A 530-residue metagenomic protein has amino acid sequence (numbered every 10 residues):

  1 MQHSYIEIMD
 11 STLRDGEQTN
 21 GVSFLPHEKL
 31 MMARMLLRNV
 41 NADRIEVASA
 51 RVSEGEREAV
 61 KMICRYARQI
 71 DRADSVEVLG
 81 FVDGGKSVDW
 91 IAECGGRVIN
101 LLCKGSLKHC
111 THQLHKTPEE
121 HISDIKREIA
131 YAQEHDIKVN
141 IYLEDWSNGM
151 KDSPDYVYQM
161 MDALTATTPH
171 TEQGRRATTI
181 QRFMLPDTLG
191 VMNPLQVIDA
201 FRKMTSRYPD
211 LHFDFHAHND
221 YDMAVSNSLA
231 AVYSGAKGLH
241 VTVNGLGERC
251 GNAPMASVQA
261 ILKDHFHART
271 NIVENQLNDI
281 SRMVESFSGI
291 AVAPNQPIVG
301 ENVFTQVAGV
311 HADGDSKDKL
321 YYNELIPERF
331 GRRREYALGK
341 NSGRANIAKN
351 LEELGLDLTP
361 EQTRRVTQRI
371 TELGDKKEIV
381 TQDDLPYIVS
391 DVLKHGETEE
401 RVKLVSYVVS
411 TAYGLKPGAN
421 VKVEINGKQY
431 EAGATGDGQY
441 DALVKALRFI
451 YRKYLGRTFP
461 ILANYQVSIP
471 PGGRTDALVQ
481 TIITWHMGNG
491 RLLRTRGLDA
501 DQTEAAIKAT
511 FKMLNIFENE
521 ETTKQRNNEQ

Functional and structural regions predicted by a protein language model:
H3-I8, R14-R44, R65-Y66, I70-D71 (+2 more regions): Alpha/beta enzyme core
Y5-T12, F266-G433, G473-L478: A mid-to-C-terminal "edge-of-domain" accessory segment
Q18-T19, S23, E28-M32, L37 (+2 more regions): Non-catalytic terminal/interface segments that mediate subunit docking, oligomerization, and allosteric communication
N39, Y66-I70, L102, E128-Y131 (+12 more regions): Change "in soluble alpha/beta enzymes" to "in soluble alpha/beta proteins
R51-D71, V76-L79, D83-V88: N-terminal active-site wall of soluble small-molecule enzyme domains
C110, D187, H240-E248, A260-I272 (+3 more regions): Short beta-alpha connecting loops at secondary-structure transitions that line or flank enzyme active sites
L189-K317: Catalytic alpha/beta core domains of metabolic enzymes, predominantly
L492-E529: Mixed-charge, glycine-accented linear interaction segment located at domain edges/termini
